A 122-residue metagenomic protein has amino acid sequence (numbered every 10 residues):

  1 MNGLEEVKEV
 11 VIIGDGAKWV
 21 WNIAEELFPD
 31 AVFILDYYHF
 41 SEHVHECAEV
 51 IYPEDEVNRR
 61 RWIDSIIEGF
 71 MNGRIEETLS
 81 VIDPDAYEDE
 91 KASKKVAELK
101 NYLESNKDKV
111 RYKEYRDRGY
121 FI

Functional and structural regions predicted by a protein language model:
M1-I122: Catalytic center-proximal scaffold of phosphoryl-transfer enzymes
